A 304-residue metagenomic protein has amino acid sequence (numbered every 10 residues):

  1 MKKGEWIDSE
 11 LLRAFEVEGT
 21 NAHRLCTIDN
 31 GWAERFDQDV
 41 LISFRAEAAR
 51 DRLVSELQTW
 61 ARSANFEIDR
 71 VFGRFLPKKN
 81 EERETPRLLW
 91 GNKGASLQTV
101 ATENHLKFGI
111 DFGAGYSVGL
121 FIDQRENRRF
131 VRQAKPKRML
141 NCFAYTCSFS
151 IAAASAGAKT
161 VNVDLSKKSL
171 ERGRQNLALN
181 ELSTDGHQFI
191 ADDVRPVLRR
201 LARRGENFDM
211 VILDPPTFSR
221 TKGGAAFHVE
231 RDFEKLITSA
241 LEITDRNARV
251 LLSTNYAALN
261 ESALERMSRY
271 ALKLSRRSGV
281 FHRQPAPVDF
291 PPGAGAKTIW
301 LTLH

Functional and structural regions predicted by a protein language model:
M1-D37, R45: Non-catalytic accessory regions of SAM-dependent methyltransferases
T20, C26, N30-E34, L53-F121 (+1 more regions): Non-catalytic substrate-recognition/targeting regions of SAM-dependent transferases
P136-Y145: Conserved class I S-adenosyl-L-methionine
T146-A158: Conserved SAM-binding loop of SAM-dependent methyltransferases across substrates and taxa, primarily the Class I
K159-D164: Conserved SAM-binding motif I beta-strand of class I
S166-M210: S-adenosyl-L-methionine
A191, D209-S239: Mobile active-site "lid"/loop adjacent to the S-adenosyl-L-methionine
R249-H304: C-terminal catalytic and target-recognition region of SAM-dependent MTase-like enzymes, primarily methyltransferases
